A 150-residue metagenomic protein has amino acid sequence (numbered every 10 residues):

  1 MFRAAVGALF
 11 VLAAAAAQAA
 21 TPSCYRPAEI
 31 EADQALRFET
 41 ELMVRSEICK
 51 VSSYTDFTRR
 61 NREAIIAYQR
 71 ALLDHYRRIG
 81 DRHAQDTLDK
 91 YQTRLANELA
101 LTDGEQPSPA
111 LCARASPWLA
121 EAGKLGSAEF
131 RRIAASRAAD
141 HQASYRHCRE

Functional and structural regions predicted by a protein language model:
M1-V6: Bacterial N-terminal signal peptides that target proteins for export
A14-A17: N-terminal signal peptide c-region/cleavage motif recognized by signal peptidases
A20-D56: Immediate post-signal-peptide N-terminus of mature secreted/exported proteins
S23, N61-E150: Compact alpha-helical subdomains of small soluble proteins
